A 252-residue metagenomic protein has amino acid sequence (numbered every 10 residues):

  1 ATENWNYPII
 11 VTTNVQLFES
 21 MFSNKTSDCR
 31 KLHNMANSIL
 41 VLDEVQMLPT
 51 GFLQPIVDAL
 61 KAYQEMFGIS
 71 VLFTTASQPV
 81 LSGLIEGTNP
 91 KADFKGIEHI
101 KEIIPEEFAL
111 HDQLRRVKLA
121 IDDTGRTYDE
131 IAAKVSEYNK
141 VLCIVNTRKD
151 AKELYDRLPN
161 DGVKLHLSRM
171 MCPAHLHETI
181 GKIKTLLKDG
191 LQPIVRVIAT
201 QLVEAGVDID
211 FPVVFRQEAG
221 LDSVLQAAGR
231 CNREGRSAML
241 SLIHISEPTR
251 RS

Functional and structural regions predicted by a protein language model:
A1, R148-K149, L165-I180, T200-L202: Conserved helicase motor
W5-S20, G190-V203: Conserved two-lobed SF2 helicase motor
T13-N34: Conserved RecA-like ASCE ATPase "motif II neighborhood" in helicase/translocase motors
R30-P55: SF2 helicase catalytic motif II
Q78-K134: Interdomain hinge/linker at the junction between the two RecA-like core domains of SF2 helicases
S136-L158: Conserved strand-helix element at the start of the C-terminal RecA-like helicase core
M170, V197-A238: Conserved RecA-like helicase motor core of SF1/SF2 enzymes
I243-S252: Conserved small/polar residues in nucleotide/adenosyl-binding loops
